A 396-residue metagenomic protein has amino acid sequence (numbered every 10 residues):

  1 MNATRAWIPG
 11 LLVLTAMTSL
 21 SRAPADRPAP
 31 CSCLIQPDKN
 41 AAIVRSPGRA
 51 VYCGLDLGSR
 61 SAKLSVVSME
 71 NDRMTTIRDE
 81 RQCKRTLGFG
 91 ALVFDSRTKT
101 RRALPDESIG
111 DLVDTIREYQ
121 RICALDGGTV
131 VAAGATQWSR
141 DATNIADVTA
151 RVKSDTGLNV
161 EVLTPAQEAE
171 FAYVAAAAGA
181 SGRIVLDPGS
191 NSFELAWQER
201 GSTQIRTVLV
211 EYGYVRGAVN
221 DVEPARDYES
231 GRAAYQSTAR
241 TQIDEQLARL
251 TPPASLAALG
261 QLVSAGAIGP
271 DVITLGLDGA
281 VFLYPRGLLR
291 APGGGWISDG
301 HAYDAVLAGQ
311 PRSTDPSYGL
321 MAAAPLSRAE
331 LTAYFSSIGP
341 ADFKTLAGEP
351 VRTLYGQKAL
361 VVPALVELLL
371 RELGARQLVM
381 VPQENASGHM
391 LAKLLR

Functional and structural regions predicted by a protein language model:
M1-I8: Bacterial N-terminal signal peptides that target proteins for export
R5, A16-S19, G157: N-terminal compositionally biased, intrinsically disordered segments and leader/signal-like regions
L14-R27: Bacterial Sec-dependent signal peptides at the C-terminal "C-region" and cleavage site
T15, T136, S192-F193: Ser/Thr-centric signal marking residues that sit in or immediately flank functional binding/regulatory motifs
R27-I43, P47-Y52, R60-K63, S68-A135 (+2 more regions): N-terminal glycine/serine-rich phosphate-binding loop of ATP-dependent small-molecule kinases, especially carbohydrate
C31, R97-D126, S139-N144, V148-G182 (+2 more regions): Helical "lid/coupling" subdomains associated with nucleotide-phosphate turnover
N40-I77, A176-R206, V210, L277 (+1 more regions): Gly/Thr-rich phosphate-binding beta-strand-loop-beta motif of the actin/hexokinase/Hsp70
D56, T136, T164: Small/polar loops that bind or transfer phosphate-bearing groups
